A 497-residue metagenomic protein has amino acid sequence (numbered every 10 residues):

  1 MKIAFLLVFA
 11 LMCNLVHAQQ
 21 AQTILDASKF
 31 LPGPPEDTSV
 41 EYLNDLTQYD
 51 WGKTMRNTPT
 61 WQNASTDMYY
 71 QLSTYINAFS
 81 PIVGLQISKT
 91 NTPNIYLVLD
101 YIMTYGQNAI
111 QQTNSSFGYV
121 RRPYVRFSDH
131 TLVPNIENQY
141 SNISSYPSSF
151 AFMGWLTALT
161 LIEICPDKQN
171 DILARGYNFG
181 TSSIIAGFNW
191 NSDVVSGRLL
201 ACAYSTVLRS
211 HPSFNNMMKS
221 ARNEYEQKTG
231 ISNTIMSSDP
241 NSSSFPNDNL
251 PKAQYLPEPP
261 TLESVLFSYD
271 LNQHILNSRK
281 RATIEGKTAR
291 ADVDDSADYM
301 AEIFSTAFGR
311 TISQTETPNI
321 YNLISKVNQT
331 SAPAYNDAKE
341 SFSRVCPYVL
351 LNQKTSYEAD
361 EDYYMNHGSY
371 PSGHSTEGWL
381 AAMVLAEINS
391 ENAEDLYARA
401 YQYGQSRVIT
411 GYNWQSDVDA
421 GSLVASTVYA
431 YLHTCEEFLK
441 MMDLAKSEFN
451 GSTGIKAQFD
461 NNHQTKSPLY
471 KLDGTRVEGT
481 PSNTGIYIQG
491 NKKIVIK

Functional and structural regions predicted by a protein language model:
M1-Q19, S237: Bacterial Sec-dependent N-terminal signal peptides
Q19-A186, V207-S213, N223, Q227-T410 (+4 more regions): Hydrophobic alpha-helical bundle signature of multipass membrane enzymes
F188-S192, R198, G411-S416, S422: Short acidic/histidine-rich active-site segments
C202, S426-V428: Catalytic phosphate/nucleotide-handling subdomain of diverse soluble enzymes
S452-D473: Residue-level detector of functionally pivotal "anchor" positions at catalytic/ligand-binding pockets or at interdomain
T480-N483: Surface-exposed, short loops/turns at beta-strand junctions within beta-sandwich domains
I486-K497: C-terminal tail/sorting-segment detector
